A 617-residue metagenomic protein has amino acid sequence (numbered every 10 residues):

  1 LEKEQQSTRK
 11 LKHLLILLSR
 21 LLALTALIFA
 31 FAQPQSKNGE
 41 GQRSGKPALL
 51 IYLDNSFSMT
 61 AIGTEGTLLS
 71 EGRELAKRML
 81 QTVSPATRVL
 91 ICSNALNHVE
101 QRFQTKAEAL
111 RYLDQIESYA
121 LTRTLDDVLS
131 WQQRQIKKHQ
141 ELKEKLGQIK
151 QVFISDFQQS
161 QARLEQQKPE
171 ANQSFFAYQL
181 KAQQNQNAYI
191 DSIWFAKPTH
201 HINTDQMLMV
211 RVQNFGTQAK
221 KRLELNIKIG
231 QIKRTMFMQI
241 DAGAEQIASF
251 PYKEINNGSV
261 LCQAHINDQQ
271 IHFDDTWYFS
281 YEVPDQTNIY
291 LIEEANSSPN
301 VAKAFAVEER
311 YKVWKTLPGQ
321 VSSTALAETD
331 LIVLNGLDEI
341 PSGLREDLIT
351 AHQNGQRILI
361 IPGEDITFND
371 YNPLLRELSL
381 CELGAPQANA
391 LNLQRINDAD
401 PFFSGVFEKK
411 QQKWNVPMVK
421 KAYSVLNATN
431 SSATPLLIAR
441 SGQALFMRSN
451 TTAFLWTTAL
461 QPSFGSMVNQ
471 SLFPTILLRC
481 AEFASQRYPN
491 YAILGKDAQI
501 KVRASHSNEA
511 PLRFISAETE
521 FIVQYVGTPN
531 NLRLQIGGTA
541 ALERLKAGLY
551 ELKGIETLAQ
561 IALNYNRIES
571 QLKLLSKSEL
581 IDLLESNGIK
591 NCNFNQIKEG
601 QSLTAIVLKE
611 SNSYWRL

Functional and structural regions predicted by a protein language model:
L1-P85, C92, W277-Y278: An amphipathic, basic-hydrophobic helix/alpha-beta surface used to engage anionic, phosphate-rich ligands or surfaces
L1-S44, L331, N335-D338, E346 (+5 more regions): C-terminal signal-anchor/stop-transfer transmembrane helix together with its immediate cytosolic, Lys/Arg-enriched
L27, L53-S56, N94-L96, Q132-H139 (+2 more regions): DG-centered beta-turn motif at the end of beta-strands
M59-I62, V99-S130, L180-N185, T287-N288 (+1 more regions): Short, charged loop segments at secondary-structure junctions
F157-P198, K220: VWA/integrin I-like adhesion module and closely mimicked acidic/polar interface patches used
Q159-Q173, A177, N296-R487, K546 (+2 more regions): Acidic, S/T/G-rich, low-cysteine, solvent-exposed domains in lumenal/extracellular/periplasmic regions of secretory
G230-I255: Intrinsically disordered, low-complexity Pro/Gly/Ser/Thr-rich segments with frequent PxxP/GP/PP motifs and embedded
R448-T451, T457-F464, N469-L617: Membrane-embedded catalytic interface detector for glycan/lipid assembly enzymes
